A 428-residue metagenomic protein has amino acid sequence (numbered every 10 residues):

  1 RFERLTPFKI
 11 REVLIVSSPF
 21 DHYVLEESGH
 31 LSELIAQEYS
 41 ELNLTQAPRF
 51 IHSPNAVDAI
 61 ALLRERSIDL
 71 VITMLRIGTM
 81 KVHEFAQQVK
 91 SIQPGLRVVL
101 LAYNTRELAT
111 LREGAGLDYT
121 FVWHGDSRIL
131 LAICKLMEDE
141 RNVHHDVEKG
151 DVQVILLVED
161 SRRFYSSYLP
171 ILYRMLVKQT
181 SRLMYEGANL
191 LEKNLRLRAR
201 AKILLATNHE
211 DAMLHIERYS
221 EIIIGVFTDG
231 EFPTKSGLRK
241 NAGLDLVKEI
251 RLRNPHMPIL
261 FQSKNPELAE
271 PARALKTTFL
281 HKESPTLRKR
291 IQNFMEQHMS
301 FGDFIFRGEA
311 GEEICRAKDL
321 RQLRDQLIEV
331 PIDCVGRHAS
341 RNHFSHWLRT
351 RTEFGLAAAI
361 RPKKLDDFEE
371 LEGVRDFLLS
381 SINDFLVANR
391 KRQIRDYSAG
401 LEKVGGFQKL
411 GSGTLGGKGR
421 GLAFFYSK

Functional and structural regions predicted by a protein language model:
R1-I51, Q87, T110-K202, H209-E210 (+5 more regions): Non-catalytic signal-transmission and effector/linker regions of two-component phosphorelay proteins
F20-A36, T45-A47, H52-I60, R64-V98 (+3 more regions): Conserved phosphotransfer microenvironments
P54-N55, N208, A242, C315-L323 (+1 more regions): Alpha-helix N-cap recognition
V82, L111-T120, P271-L280: As written
G95-V99, Y119, V154, M257-L260 (+1 more regions): Proline-centered loop/turn at the N-terminus of a beta-strand
L100-Y103, F261-Q262, K282: Hydrophobic/aromatic residues positioned on beta-strands within the core alpha/beta folds
V247, K264-L275: Nuclease catalytic cores that cleave nucleic-acid phosphodiester bonds, predominantly acidic two-metal-ion
Q322-D325, V330-K428: N-terminal beta-alpha lobe that positions the nucleotide/phosphoryl donor in ATP/NTP-coupled carboxylate activation
